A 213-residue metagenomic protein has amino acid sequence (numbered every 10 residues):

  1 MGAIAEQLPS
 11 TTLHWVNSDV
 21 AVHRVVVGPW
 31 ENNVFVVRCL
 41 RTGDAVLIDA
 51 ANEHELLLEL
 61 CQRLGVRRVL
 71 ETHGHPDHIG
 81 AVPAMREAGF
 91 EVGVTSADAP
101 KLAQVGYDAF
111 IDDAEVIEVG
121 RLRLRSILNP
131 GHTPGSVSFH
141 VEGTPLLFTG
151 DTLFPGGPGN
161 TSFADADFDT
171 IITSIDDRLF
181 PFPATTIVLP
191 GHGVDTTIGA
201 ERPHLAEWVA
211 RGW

Functional and structural regions predicted by a protein language model:
G2-E6, W15, R24-V36, L40-T42 (+3 more regions): Active-site-proximal loop/helix segment associated with metal-binding centers of metalloenzymes
T11-L64, S138-G150: Conserved beta-strand hairpin/beta-sheet module of binuclear metal-dependent hydrolase folds, prominently
W30, E53-E55, G74-G80, A99-L102 (+3 more regions): Active-site environment of divalent metal-dependent phosphoester hydrolases
E31, A45, N52-R125, H204-R211: Active-site HxH/HxHxD metal-binding segment of metal-dependent hydrolases
V37, T72, N129: Conserved S/T- and glycine-rich ATP-binding loop of Class I adenylate-forming
C39, A97, Y107, A114-L122 (+3 more regions): Conserved catalytic scaffold of divalent metal-dependent phosphoesterases
I48, G93-S96, F148-T149, P190: Hydrophobic residues in well-ordered beta-strands that form the structural core
L128, T133-W213: Metallo-beta-lactamase
